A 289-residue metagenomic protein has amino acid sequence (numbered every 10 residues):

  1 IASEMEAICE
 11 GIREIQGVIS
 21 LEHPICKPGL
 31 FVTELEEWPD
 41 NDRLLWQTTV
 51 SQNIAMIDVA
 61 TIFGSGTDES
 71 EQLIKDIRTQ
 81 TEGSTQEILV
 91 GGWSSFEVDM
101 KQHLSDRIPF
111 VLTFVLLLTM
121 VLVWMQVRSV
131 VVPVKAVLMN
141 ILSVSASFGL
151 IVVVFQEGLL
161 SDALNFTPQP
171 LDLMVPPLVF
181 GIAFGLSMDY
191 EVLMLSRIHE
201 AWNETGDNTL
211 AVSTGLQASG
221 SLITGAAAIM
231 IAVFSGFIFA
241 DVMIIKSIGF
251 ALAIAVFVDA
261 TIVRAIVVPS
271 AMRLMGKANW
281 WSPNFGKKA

Functional and structural regions predicted by a protein language model:
I1-S161: Structured non-transmembrane domains adjacent to transmembrane bundles in polytopic membrane proteins
S95-I108, I151-P176, S187, S235-L252: Membrane interfacial helix motifs at helix-loop boundaries and amphipathic/re-entrant anchors
D106, M139, S213-S221, G225: Alpha-helical transmembrane segments of multi-pass membrane proteins
L112-V123, A136-M139, S143, P176-A183 (+3 more regions): Alpha-helical transmembrane segments of integral membrane proteins
L122, E200, Q217-K277: Hydrophobic, glycine/alanine-rich multi-pass transmembrane helices and their short helix-loop junctions in large
V132-L195, A278: Hydrophobic transmembrane alpha-helices and their membrane-interface caps in long multi-pass transport proteins
I182-S221, V233, F237: Cytosolic juxtamembrane regions of multi-pass inner-membrane proteins
R273-A289: Membrane-proximal cytoplasmic C-terminal regulatory module of class A 7TM GPCRs
